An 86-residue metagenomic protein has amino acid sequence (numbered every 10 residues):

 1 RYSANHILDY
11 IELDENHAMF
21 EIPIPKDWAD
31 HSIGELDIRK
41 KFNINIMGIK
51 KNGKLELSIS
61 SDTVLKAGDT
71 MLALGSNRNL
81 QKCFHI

Functional and structural regions predicted by a protein language model:
R1-W28: Flexible, Lys/Arg-rich cytosolic regulatory linkers and terminal tails that connect or flank
W28-I86: Cytosolic Rossmann-like ligand/nucleotide-binding regulatory domains
